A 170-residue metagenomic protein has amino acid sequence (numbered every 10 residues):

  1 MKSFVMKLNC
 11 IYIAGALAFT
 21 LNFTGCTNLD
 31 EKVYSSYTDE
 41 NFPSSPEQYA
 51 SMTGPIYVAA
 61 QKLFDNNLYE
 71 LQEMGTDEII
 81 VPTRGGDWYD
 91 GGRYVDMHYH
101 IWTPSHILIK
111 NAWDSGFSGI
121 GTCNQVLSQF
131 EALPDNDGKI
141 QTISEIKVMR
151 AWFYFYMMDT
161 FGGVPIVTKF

Functional and structural regions predicted by a protein language model:
M1-S35: Bacterial Sec-dependent N-terminal signal peptides
S3, T76-E78, P104, L108: Primarily recognizes Gram-negative and organellar outer-membrane beta-barrels
G25-N28, I80, G116-G119: Long, intrinsically disordered, low-complexity segments
C26-G75: Membrane-proximal, proline-rich intrinsically disordered regions
A50, V58, K62, Y89-F161: Conserved, well-structured interaction surfaces
Y69, I79-I80, E145: N-terminal hydrophobic or amphipathic segments with adjacent small-residue motifs that include Sec signal peptides
I80-G92: Core domains of carbohydrate- and sulfate-ester-processing enzymes
